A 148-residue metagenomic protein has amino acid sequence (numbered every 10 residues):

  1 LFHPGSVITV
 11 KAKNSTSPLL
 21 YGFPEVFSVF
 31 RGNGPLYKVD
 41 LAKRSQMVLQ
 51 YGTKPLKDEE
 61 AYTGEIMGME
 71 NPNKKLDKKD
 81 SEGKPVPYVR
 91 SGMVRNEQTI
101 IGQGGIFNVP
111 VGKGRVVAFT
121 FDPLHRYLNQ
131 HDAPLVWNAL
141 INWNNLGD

Functional and structural regions predicted by a protein language model:
L1-K84: An acidic, glycine-rich "communication" segment
T16, P24-V29, A61-D148: Extracellular ligand-binding/catalytic regions of CAZymes and related secreted enzymes and adhesion modules
